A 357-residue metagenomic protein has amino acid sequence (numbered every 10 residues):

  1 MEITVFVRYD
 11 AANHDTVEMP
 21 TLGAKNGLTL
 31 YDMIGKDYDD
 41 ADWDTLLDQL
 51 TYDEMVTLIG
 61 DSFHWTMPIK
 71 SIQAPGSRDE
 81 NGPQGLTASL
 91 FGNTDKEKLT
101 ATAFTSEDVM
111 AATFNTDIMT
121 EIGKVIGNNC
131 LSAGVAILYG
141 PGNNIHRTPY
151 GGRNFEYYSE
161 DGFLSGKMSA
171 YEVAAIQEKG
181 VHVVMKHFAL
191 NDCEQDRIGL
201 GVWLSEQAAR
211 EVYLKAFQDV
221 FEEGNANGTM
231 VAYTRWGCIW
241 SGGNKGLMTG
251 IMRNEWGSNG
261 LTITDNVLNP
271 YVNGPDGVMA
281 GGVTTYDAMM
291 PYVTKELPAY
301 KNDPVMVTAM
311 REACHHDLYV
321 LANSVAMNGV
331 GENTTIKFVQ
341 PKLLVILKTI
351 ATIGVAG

Functional and structural regions predicted by a protein language model:
M1-G357: Glycoside hydrolase catalytic-domain context in secreted enzymes
